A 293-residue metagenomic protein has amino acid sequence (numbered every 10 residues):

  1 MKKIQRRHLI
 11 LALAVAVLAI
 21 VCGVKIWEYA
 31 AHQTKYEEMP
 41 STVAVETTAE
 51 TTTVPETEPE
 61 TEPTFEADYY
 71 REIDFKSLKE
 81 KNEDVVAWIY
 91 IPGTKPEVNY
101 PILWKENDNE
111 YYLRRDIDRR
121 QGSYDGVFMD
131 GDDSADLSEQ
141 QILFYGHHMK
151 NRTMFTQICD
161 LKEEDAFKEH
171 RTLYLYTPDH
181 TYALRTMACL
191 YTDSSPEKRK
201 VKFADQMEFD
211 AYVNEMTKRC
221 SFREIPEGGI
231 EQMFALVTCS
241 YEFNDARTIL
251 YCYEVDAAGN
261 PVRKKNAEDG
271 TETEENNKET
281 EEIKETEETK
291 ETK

Functional and structural regions predicted by a protein language model:
M1-A16: N-terminal Sec-pathway targeting helices
A19-E275, E279-K293: Solvent-exposed, non-transmembrane regions of membrane-associated and secreted proteins
